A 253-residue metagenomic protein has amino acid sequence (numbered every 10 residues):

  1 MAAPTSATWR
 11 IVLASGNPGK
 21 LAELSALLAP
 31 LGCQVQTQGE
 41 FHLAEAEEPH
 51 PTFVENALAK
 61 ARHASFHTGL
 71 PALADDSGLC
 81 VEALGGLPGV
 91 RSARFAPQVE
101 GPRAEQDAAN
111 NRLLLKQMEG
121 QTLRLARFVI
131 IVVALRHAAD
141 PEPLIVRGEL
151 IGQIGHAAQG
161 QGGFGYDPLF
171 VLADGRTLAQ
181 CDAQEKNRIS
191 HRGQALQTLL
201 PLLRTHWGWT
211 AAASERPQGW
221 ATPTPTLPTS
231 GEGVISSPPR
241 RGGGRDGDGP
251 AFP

Functional and structural regions predicted by a protein language model:
A2-V12, P18-Q36, E40-G219, P253: Anionic-ligand binding patches
I11, V234-I235: Short hydrophobic transmembrane-like helices used for membrane targeting/insertion
T177, G233-V234: Short, solvent-exposed loop/turn motifs
A213-E215, A221, V234, D246-A251: Acidic, Ala/Val/Gly-enriched low-complexity intrinsically disordered segments
W220-P228: Short, often N-terminal, low-complexity regions that either remain intrinsically disordered or form a short helix
P228-E232, R241-R245: Glycine-biased, low-complexity coil/linker segments
